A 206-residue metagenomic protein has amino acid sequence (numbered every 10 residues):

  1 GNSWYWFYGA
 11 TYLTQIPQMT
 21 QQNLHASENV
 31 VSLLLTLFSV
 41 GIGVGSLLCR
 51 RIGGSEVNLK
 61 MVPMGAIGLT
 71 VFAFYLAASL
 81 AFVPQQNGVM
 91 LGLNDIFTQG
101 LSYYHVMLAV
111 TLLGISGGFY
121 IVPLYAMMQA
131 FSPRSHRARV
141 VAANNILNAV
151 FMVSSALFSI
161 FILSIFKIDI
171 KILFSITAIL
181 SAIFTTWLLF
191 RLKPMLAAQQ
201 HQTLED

Functional and structural regions predicted by a protein language model:
G1-F7, N144-N148: Alpha-helical segments in transporter systems
L13-P17, Q21-D206: C-terminal transmembrane bundle of multi-pass solute transporters/carriers
